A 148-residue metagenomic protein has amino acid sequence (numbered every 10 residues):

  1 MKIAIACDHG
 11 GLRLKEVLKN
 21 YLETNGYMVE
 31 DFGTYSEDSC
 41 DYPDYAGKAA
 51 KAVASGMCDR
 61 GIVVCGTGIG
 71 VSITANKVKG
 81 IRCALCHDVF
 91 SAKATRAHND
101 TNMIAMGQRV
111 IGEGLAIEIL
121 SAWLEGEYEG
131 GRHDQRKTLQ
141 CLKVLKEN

Functional and structural regions predicted by a protein language model:
M1: Nucleotide donor/acceptor-binding cores
A4-A6, G10-R13, V89-N148: C-terminal binding/interaction regions
R13-N25: Short, solvent-exposed amphipathic alpha-helices that sit in or adjacent to ligand/effector-binding or catalytic
E16-K19, I73-K77, A97, I117-E118: Short amphipathic alpha-helical segments
N25, V78-K79, N99: Short, structured coil segments at secondary-structure junctions
M28-S39: A short beta-strand-loop structural module common to alpha/beta enzyme folds
Y45-L85: Helix-adjacent hinge/juxtasegments
